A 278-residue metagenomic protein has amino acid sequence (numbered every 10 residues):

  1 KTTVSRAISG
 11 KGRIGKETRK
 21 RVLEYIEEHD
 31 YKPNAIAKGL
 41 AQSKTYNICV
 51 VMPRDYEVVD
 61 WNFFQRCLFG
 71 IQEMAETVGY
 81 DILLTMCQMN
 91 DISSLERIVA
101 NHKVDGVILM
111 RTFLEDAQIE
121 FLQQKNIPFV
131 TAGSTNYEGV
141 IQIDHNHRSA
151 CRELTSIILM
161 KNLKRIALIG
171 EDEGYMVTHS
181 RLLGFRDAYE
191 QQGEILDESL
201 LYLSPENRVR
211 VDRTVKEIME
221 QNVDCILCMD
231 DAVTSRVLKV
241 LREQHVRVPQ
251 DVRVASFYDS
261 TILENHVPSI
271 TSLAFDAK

Functional and structural regions predicted by a protein language model:
K1-Y46: N-terminal helix-turn-helix DNA-binding module of bacterial transcription factors
K32, M110-R111, K161, V177 (+1 more regions): Replace "coordinates the UDP/GDP/TDP-sugar" with "coordinates nucleotide-activated sugar donors
S43, N47-S156, M160, T214-Q221 (+1 more regions): Alpha-helical recognition/docking segments in bacterial nutrient-uptake and carbohydrate-utilization systems
N62-T77, A150-L154, M176-I195, R236 (+1 more regions): Short, solvent-exposed amphipathic alpha-helices that sit in or adjacent to ligand/effector-binding or catalytic
A75-M86, R186-R210: Short beta-strand elements in bilobed, periplasmic/extracellular small-molecule ligand-binding domains
I143-L168, R186-E190, N207-K216, T234 (+1 more regions): Hydrophobic alpha-helical segments within soluble ligand-binding/sensing domains
R165, L196-L200, V248-V254: Short acidic capping loops at alpha-helix termini that bridge into adjacent secondary structure
D212-K278: Flexible loop/turn connectors
